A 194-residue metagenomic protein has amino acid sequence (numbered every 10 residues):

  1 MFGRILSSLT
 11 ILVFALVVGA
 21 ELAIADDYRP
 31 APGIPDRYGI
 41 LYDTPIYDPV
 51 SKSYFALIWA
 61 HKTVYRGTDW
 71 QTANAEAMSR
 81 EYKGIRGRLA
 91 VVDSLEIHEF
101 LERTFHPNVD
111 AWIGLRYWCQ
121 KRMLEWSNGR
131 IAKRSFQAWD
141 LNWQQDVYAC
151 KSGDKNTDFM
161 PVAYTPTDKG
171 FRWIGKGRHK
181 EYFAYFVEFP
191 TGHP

Functional and structural regions predicted by a protein language model:
M1-I5: Positively charged n-region of N-terminal signal peptides that target proteins for export
L6-S7, K151: Intrinsically disordered, low-complexity segments enriched in Ser/Pro/Gly/Ala and basic residues
S7-S8, S94: Polar helix-capping/helix-linker motif
S8-G19: Bacterial N-terminal signal peptides
L22-P194: Extracellular, disulfide-bonded carbohydrate-recognition/adhesion ectodomains, dominated by C-type lectin-like domains
